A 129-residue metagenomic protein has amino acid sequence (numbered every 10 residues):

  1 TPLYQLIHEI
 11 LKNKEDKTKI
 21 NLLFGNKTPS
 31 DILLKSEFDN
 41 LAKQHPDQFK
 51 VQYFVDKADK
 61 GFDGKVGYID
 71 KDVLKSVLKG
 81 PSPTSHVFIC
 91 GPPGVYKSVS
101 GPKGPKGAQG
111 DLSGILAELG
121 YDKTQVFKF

Functional and structural regions predicted by a protein language model:
P2-K14: Histidine-anchored nucleotide/phosphate-binding helix
T18-F129: Reductase modules of NAD(P)H-dependent flavoproteins
